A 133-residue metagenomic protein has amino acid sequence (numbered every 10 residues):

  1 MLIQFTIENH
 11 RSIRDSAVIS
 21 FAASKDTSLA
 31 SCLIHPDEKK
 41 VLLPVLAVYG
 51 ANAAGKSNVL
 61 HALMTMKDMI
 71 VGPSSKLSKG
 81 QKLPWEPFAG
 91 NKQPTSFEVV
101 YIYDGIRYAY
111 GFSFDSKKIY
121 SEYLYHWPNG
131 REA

Functional and structural regions predicted by a protein language model:
M1-A133: P-loop NTPase switch/coupling surface
